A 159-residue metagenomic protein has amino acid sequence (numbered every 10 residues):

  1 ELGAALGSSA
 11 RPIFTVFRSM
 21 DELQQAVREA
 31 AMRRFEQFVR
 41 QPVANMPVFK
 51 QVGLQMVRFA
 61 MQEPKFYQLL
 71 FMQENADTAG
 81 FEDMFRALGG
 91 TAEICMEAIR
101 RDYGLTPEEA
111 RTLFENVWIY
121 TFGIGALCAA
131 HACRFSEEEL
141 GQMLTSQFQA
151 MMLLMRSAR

Functional and structural regions predicted by a protein language model:
E1-E22, A26: Helix-turn-helix
A5, E22-Q41, Q51-R58, Q73 (+5 more regions): Alpha-helical structural segments
A26, V39-F66, P107, L113-V117: Hydrophobic alpha-helical connector segments
F38, F59, A98, L154: Short alpha-helical functional segments enriched in proximate histidine and acidic residues
Q62-E97, A126, A130-E138: Short secondary-structure transition hinges
T78-G104, R111-N116, Q142-L153: Amphipathic alpha-helical packing segments from all-alpha helical-bundle domains
